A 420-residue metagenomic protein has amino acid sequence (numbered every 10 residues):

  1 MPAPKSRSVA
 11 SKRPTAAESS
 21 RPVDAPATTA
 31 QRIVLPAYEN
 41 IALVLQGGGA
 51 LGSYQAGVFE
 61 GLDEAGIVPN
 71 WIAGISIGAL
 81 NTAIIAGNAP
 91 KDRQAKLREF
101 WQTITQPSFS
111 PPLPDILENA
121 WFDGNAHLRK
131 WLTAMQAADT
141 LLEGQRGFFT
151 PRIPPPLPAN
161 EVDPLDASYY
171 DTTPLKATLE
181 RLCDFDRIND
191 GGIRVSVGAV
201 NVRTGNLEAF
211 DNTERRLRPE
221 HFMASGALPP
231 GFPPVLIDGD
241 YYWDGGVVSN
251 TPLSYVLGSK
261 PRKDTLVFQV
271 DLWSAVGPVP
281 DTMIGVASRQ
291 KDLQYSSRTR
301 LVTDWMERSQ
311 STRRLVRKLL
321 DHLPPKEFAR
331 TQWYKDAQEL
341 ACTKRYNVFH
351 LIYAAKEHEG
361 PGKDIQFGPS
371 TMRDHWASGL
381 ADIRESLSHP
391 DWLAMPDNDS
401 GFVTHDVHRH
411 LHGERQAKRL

Functional and structural regions predicted by a protein language model:
M1-Y38, Q106-P107, F122-L128, A134-T140 (+1 more regions): N-terminal low-complexity/intrinsically disordered extensions
P2-K5, K12, A159-N160, D166 (+3 more regions): C-terminal helical/tail subdomains of lipid-metabolizing enzymes
A37-V44, G49-Y169, T173, L179 (+6 more regions): Patatin-like phospholipase
V68-W71, D240, Y346: Short active-site oxyanion
A73, G198, L266-V270, N347-L351: Hydrophobic/aromatic beta-strand patches that form the interior of the parallel beta-sheet core in alpha/beta enzyme
I77, L272-V276: Short beta-alpha junction loops
T150-R262, Q269, P278, M283-R289: Active-site gating loop/helix substructures
D281-H322: Acidic, Ser/Thr-rich peripheral helices and adjacent loops at domain boundaries
